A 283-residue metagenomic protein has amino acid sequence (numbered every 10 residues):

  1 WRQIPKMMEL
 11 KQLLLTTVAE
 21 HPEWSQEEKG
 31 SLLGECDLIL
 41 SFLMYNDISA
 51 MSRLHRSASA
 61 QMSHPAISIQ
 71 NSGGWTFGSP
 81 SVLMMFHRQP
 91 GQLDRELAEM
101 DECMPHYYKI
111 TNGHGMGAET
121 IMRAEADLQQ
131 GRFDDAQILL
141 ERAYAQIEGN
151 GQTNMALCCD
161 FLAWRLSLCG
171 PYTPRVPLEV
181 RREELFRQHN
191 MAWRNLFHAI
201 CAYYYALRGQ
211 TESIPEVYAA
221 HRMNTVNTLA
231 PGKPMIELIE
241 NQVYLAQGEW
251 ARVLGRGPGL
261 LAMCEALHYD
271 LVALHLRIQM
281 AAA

Functional and structural regions predicted by a protein language model:
W1-L32, L40-R53, F86-R95, Q129-D134 (+2 more regions): Inter-helical turn/loop elements of alpha-helical hairpins
Q3, M7-T17, L54-M62, E96-M104 (+5 more regions): Tetratricopeptide repeat
E23-G34, P65-V82, Y107-M122, I147-L162 (+5 more regions): Alpha-solenoid helical repeat architecture
D37: Residue-level signal for inorganic ion chemistry
M44, H87, T120, D127 (+5 more regions): Residue at a conserved register position within TPR or TPR-like alpha-solenoid repeats
D47, R56-L139: Alpha-solenoid helical-repeat scaffolds
L140-N150, M155, W164-G170, R175-R187 (+2 more regions): N-terminal functional module detector in eukaryotic proteins
